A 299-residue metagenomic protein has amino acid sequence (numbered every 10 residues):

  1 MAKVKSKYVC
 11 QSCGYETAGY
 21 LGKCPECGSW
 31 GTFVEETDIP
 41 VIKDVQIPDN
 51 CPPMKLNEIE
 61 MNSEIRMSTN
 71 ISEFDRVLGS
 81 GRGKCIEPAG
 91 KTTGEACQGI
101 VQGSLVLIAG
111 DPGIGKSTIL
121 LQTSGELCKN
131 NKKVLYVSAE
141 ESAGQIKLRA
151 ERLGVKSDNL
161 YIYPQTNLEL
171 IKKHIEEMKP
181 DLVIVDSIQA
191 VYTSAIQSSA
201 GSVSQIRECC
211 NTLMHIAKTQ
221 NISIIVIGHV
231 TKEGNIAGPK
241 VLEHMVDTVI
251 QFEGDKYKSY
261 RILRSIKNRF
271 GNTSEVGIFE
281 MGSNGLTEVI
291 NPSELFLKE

Functional and structural regions predicted by a protein language model:
A2-K5, E16-C85, C97-L107, T118 (+1 more regions): Detector for small/aliphatic-rich hydrophobic stretches
Y20, P25-S29, F33, T37-L56 (+5 more regions): Conserved P-loop NTPase
G31-T32, P112-I114, E140-G144, R152-V155 (+8 more regions): Conserved nucleotide-binding/hydrolysis micro-motifs of P-loop NTPases
G83, V101-G103, D111-I114, T118 (+1 more regions): Conserved inter-motif catalytic segment of the P-loop NTP-binding fold
L127, I175, A217, L242-E243: A generic structural signal for well-ordered alpha-helical segments
S204-I225, H229, M245-K256: Substrate-engagement module of ASCE P-loop NTPases
N235-M245: Short regulatory helix/loop adjacent to the ATP-binding pocket of P-loop NTPases
